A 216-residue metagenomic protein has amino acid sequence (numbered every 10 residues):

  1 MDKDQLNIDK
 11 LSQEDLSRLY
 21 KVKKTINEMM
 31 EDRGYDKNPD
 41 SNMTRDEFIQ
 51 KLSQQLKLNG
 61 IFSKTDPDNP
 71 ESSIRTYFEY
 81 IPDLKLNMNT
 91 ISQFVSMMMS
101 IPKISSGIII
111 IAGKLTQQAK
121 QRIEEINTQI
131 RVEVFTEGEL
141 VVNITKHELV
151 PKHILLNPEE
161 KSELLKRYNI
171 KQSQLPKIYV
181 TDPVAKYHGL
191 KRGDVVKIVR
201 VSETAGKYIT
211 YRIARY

Functional and structural regions predicted by a protein language model:
M1-S105, Q117-I126, I130-E133, G138-N143: Helix-rich terminal scaffold detector
E163-I178: Short, basic/aromatic beta-hairpin or loop at an interaction surface
P176-K186: Short alpha-helix capping/helix-loop boundary micro-motifs
R200-V201: Short, surface-exposed secondary-structure boundary micro-motifs
G206-Y216: Short, compositionally biased
